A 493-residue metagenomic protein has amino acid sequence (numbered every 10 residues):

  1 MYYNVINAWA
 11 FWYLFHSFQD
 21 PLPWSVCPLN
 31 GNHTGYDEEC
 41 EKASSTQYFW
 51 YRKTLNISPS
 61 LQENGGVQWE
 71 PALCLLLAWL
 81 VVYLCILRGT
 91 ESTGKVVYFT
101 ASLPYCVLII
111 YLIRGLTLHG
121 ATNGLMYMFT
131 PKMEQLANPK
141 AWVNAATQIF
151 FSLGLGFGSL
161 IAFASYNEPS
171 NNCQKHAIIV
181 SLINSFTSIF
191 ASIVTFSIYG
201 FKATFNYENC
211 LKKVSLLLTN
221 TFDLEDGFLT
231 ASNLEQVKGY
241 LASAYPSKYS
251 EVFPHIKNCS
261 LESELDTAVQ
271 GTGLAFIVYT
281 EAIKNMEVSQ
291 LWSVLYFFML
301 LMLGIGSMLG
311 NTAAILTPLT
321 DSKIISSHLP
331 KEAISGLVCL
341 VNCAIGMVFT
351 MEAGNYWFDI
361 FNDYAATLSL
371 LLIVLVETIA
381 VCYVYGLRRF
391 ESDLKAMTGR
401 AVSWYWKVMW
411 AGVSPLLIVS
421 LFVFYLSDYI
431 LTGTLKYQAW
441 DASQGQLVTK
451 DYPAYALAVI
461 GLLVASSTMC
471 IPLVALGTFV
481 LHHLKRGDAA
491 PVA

Functional and structural regions predicted by a protein language model:
Y3-W24, E38-E41, Y105-M128, T195-K202 (+3 more regions): Hydrophobic alpha-helical segments and their helix-loop junctions in multi-pass secondary transporters
N4, E41, S45-L55, Q62-L87 (+9 more regions): Hydrophobic, membrane-embedded alpha-helices of multi-pass small-molecule transporters
I6-L80, L84, T90, T122-V143 (+5 more regions): Inter-helical loop and helix-membrane interface segments of multi-pass membrane transporters/permeases
L73-L84, T100-C106, I110, I183-F190 (+7 more regions): Lipid-exposed faces of alpha-helical membrane segments in multi-pass integral membrane proteins
T90, G94-G310, L316-M347, M351-D363: Membrane-embedded translocation segments of transport machinery
I315-H328, A353-D359, I379-Y405, D488: Alpha-helical transmembrane segments
M347-F349, D359-C382, V402-A493: A generic transmembrane alpha-helix motif of multi-pass inner-membrane proteins
